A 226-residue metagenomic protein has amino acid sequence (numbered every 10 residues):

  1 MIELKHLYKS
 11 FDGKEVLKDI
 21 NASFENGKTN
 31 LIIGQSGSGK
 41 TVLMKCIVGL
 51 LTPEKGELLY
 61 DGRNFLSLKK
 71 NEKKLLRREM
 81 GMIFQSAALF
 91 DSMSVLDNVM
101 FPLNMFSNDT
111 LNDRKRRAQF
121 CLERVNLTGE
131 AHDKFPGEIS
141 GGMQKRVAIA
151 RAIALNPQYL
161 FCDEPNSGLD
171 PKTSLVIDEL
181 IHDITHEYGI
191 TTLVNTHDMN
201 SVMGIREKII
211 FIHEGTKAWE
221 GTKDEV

Functional and structural regions predicted by a protein language model:
V48: Helix-to-loop junction immediately C-terminal to a conserved catalytic motif
N64, N112-E130: Conserved ABC ATPase "signature" region
F135-I139, M143: Conserved ABC ATPase signature
N156: Conserved catalytic motifs of ABC-family nucleotide-binding domains
L160-D163: Catalytic Walker B motif of ABC-type/P-loop ATPase nucleotide-binding domains
P171-T173: Helix N-cap at the start of a conserved alpha-helix in ABC-type nucleotide-binding domains
T196-H197: H-loop/switch region of ABC-family ATPase nucleotide-binding domains
